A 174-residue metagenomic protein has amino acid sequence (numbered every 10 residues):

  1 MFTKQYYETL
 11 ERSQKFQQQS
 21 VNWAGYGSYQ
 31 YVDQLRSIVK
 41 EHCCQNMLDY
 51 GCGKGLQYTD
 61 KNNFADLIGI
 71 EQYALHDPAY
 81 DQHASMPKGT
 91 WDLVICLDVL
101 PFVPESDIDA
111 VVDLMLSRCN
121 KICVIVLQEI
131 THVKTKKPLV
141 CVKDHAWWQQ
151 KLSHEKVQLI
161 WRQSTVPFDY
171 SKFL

Functional and structural regions predicted by a protein language model:
M1-T90, D109, C141-W147, Q163-F173: Conserved N-terminal segment of class I S-adenosyl-L-methionine
N46, I95-D98: Hydrophobic transmembrane-helix microenvironments that flank and shape a buried ionizable site
G51-K54, D98, V103-P104: Generic secondary-structure microfeatures
Q82-A84, W91, I95-C96, V103-L174: S-adenosyl-L-methionine-dependent methyltransferase catalytic module, highlighting the catalytic core
